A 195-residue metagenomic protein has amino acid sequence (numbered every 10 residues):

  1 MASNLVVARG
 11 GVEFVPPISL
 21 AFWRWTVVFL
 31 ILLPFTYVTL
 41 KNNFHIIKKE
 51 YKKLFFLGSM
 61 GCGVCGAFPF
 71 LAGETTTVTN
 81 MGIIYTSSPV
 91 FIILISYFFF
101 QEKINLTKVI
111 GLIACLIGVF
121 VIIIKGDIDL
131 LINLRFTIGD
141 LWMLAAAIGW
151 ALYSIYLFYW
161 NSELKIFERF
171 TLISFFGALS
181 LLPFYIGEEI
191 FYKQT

Functional and structural regions predicted by a protein language model:
M1-F22, I132-Y159, L179-F184: Glycine-/small-residue-enriched transmembrane alpha-helix faces in small-molecule transporters and effluxers
M1-L5, L33-Y85, V121: Specific transmembrane alpha-helical segments of multi-pass solute transporters/efflux pumps, especially DMT/EamA
V6-P17, F44, G73-E74, V78 (+2 more regions): Membrane-interface helix termini and inter-helical loops of multi-pass transporters
V7, V27, F56, M60-V64 (+8 more regions): Hydrophobic residues within membrane-embedded alpha-helical segments of Major Facilitator Superfamily
S19-L30, G66-K108, A146: Specific alpha-helical transmembrane segments that line the substrate/conduction pathway and gating interfaces
A21-W23, C62, G66-A67, N80-S87 (+1 more regions): Helix-helix packing/entry segments at the starts of transmembrane helices
L32, T107-G126, L181: Hydrophobic transmembrane alpha-helices of multi-pass small-molecule transport proteins
K49-G58, I104-I117, L164-S174: Cytoplasmic-side transmembrane-helix entry/capping segments in multi-pass membrane proteins
